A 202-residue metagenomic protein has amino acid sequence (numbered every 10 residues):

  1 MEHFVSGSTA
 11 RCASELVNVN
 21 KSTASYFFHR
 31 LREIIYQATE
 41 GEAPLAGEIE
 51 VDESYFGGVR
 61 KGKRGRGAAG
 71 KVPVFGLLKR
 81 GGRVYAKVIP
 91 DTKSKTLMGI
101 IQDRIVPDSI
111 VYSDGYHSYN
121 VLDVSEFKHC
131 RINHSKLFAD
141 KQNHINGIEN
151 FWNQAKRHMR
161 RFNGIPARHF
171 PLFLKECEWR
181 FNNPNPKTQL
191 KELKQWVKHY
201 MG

Functional and structural regions predicted by a protein language model:
M1-G202: Residue-level recognition of single "structural anchor" positions that define or cap local secondary structure
